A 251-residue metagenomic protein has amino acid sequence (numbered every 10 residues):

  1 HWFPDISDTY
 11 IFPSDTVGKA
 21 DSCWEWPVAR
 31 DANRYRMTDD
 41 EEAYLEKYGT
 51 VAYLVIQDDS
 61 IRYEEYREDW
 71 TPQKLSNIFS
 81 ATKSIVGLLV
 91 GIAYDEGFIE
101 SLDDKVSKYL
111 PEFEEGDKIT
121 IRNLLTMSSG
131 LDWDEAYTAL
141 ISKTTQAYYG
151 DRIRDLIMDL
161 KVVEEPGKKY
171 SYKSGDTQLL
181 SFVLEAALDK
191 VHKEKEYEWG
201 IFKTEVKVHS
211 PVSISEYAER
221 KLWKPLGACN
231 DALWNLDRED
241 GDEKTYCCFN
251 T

Functional and structural regions predicted by a protein language model:
H1-W70, E96-I99, E185, D189-K190 (+1 more regions): N-terminal leader/targeting segments and the immediately adjacent pre-domain N-terminus
E42-A43, T71-I78, A93-Y170: Active-site-proximal loop and beta-strand segments within enzyme catalytic domains
A52-V55, I61-E64, F79, N123-T126 (+2 more regions): Structural recognition of the beta-strand scaffold that forms the well-ordered cores of secreted hydrolase catalytic
E96-D132, D159-K161, D189-N250: Active-site helix/loop module of the DD-peptidase/beta-lactamase fold, centered on the serine-lysine SxxK catalytic
E165-K173, K244-T251: Solvent-exposed loop and edge beta-strand segments that line ligand/cofactor-binding and catalytic clefts
D176-A186, F249-T251: Active-site-proximal alpha-helical segments within enzyme catalytic domains
